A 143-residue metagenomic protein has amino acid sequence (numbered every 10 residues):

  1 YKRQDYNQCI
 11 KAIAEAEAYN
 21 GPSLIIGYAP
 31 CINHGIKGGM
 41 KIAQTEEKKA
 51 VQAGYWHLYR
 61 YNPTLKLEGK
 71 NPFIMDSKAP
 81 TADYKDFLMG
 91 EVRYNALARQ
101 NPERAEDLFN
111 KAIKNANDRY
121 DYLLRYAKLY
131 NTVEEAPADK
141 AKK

Functional and structural regions predicted by a protein language model:
K2-A79: Glycine-rich ThDP/TPP pyrophosphate-binding loop and its adjacent helix/strand module within ThDP-dependent enzymes
C9-A16, M40, L65-K143: Metallocofactor- and cofactor-centric catalytic cores in central/energy metabolism, strongly enriched
